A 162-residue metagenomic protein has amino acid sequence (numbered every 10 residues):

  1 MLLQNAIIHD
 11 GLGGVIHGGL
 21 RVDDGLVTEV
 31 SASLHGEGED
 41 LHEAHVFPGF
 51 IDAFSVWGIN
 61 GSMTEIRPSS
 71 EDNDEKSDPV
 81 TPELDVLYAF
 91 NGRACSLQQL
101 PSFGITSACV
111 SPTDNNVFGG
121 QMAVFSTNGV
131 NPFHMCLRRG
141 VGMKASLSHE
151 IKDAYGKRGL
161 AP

Functional and structural regions predicted by a protein language model:
M1-G36, H42-V46: N-terminal metal-binding scaffold of metallo-dependent hydrolase/deaminase domains
L3, L34-L87, S102: Replace "His-x-His-based motif
G19-R21, C109, M122-V124: Short beta-strand scaffold segments in enzyme catalytic cores
R21-L26, N116, T127-N131: Short acidic-glycine loop/turn motifs at beta-strand connectors
I51-A53, A108-V110, M143: Hydrophobic faces of well-ordered beta-strands that scaffold small-molecule active sites in alpha/beta enzyme cores
G61-E65, G119-V124, Y155-R158: Short acidic, glycine/serine/threonine-rich loops at helix termini
E65-F118, L160-P162: Alpha-helical scaffold segments that flank or form the walls of functional sites
V124-P162: Metal-coordinating catalytic core of metallo-dependent amide/deamination hydrolases
